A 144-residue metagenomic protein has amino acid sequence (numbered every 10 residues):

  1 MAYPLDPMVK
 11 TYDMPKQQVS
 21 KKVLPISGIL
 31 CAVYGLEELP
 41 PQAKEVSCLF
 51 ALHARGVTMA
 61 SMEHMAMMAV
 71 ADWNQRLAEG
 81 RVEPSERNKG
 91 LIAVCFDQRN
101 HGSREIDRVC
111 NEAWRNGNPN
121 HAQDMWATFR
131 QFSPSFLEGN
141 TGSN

Functional and structural regions predicted by a protein language model:
M1, M8, M14, M59-M68 (+1 more regions): Detector for methionine-enriched segments
M1-V46: A domain-start/cap signature at the N-terminus of enzymes
Y12, F50, F96, F129-F132 (+1 more regions): Phenylalanine-focused residue identity feature
Q17-Q18, Q42, Q75, Q98 (+2 more regions): Residue-identity detector for glutamine
P25, V57-M62, T128-F136: Phosphate/oxyanion-binding active-site loops and adjacent basic polyanion-contact surfaces
S27-R108: Short, surface-exposed "cap/lid" segments of acyl-processing enzymes
D107-N144: Alpha/beta-hydrolase active-site loop
